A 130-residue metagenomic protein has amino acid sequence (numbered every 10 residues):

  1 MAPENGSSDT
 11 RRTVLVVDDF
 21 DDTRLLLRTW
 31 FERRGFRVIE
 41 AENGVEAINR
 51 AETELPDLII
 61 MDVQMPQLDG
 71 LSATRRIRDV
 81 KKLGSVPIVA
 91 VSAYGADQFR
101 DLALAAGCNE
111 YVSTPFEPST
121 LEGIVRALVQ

Functional and structural regions predicted by a protein language model:
L25-R33: Charged docking surfaces used in two-component/phosphorelay signaling
G35-E42, R50: Short hydrophobic/Thr-rich beta-strand motif most characteristic of the beta2 strand and flanking loop of CheY-like
E54-I60: Active-site beta3 strand of CheY-like receiver
M65: Receiver (REC) domain active-site loop signature in two-component systems and cognate sites in sensor histidine kinases
F116-V125: C-terminal output helix
